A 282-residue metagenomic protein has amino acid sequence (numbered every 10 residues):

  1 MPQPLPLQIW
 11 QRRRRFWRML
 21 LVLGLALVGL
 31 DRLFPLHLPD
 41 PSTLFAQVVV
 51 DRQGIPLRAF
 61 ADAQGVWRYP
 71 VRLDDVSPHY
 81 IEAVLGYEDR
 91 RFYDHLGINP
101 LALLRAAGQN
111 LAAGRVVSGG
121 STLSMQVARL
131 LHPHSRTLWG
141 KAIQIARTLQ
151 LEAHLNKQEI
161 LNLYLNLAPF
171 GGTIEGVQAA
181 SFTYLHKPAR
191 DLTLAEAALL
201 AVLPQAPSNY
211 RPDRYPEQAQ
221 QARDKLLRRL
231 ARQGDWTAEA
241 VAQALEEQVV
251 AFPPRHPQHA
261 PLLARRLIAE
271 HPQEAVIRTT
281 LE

Functional and structural regions predicted by a protein language model:
M1-E282: Juxtamembrane regions of bacterial inner-membrane/periplasmic proteins, predominantly the peptidoglycan biogenesis
